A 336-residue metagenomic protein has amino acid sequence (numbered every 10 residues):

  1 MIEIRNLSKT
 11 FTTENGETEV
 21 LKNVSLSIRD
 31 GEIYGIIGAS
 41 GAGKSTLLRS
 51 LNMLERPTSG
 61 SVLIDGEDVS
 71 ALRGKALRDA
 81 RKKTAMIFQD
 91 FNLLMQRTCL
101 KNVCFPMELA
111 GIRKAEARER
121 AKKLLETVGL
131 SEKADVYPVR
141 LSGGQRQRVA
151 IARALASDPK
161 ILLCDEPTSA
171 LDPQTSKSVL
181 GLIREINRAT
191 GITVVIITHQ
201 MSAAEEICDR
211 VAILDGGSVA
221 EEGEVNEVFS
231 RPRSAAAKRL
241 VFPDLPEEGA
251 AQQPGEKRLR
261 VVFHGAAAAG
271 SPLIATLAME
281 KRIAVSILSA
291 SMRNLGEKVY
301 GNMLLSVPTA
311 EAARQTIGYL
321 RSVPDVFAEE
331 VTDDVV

Functional and structural regions predicted by a protein language model:
N15, V69-A85, L109, K114 (+1 more regions): ABC ATPase NBD coupling module
N52: Helix-to-loop junction immediately C-terminal to a conserved catalytic motif
E67-D68, C104, E108, A115-E132: Conserved ABC ATPase "signature" region
V136-V139, A156-S157: Conserved signature/switch motifs of ABC ATPase nucleotide-binding domains
L162-D165: Catalytic Walker B motif of ABC-type/P-loop ATPase nucleotide-binding domains
E222-G223, R231: ABC ATPase "signature
